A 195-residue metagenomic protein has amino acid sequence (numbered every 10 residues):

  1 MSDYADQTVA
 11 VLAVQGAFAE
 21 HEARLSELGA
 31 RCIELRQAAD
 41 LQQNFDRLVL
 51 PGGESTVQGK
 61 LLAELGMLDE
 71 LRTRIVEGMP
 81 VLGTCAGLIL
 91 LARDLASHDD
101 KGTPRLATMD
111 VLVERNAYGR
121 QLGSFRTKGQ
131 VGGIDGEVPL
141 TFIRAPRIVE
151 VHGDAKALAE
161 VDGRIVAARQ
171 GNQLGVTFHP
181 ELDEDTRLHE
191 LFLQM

Functional and structural regions predicted by a protein language model:
M1-E64, D69-V76, T186-M195: N-terminal beta1-alpha1 cap of cysteine-dependent amidohydrolase-like domains
M1-S2, R115-M195: Amide-donor transfer/coupling interface in amidating biosynthetic enzymes
D6, G29, G78, T103-R105 (+2 more regions): A generic structural signal for alpha->beta connector loops
A13-V14, T84-A86, M109, R144 (+1 more regions): A secondary-structure boundary/capping signal
C32-I33, V81, Q173: Hydrophobic anchor at the start of a short beta-strand that flanks the dinucleotide cofactor-binding loop
Q42-N44, A92, G133: Short secondary-structure boundary/hinge segments and terminal tails
V49-L50, G83, V176: Redox-cofactor binding/interface segments in oxidoreductases and associated redox assembly factors
S55-Q130: Cysteine-nucleophile active-site neighborhood
